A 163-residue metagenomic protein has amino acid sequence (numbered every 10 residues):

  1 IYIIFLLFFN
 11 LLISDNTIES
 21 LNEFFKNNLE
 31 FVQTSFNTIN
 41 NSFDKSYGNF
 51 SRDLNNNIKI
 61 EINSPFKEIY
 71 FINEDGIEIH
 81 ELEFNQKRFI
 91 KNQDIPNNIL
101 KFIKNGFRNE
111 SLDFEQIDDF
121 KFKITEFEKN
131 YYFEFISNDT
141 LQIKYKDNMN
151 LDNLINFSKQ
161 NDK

Functional and structural regions predicted by a protein language model:
I1-I3: Positively charged n-region of N-terminal signal peptides that target proteins for export
F5-S14: Hydrophobic h-region of N-terminal signal peptides that target proteins for export in Gram-negative bacteria
L21-N41: A short, Trp-centered hydrophobic/proline-enriched beta-strand micro-motif
F25-K26, F50-N57, I72-G76, I117-D119 (+1 more regions): Short, solvent-exposed coil/turn segments at beta-strand boundaries
S42-N49, I69-I72: Amphipathic hydrophobic-ligand
D53-N98, N148-N153: An acidic-aromatic
N85-F122: Flexible, surface-exposed loop/linker segments and immediately adjacent secondary-structure boundaries
E115-K163: Gly/Pro-enriched, hydrophobic low-complexity segments that function as extracytoplasmic propeptides/linkers
